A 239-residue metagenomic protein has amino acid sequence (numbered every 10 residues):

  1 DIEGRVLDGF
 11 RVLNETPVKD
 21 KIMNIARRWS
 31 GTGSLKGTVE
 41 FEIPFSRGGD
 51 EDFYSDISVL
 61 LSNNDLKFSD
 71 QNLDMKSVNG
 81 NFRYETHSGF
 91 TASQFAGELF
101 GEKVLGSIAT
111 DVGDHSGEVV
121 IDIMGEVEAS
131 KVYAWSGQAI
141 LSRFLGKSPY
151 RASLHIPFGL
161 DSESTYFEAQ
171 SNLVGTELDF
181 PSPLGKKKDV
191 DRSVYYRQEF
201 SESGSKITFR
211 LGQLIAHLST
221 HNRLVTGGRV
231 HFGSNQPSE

Functional and structural regions predicted by a protein language model:
D1-D52, S58-L66, A109-G204, F209-A216 (+1 more regions): Extended amphipathic, helix-rich lipid-handling scaffolds
S62, A96-E98: Short acidic, flexible loop segments centered on an aromatic residue
V78-N79, S93-F95, S107-A109, S182-L184: Short beta-alpha junctions and helix-cap segments that line functional grooves
F90-A92, S205: Repeated loop/turn-to-beta-strand initiation elements of outer-membrane beta-barrel proteins
